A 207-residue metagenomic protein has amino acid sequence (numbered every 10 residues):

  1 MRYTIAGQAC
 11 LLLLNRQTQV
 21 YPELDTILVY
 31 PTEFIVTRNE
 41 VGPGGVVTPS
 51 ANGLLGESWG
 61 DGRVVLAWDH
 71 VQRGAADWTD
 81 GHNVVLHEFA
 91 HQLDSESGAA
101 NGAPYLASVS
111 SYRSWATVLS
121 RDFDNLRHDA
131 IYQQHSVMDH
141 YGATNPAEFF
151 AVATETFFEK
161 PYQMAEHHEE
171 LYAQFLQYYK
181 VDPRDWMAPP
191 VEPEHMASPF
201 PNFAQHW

Functional and structural regions predicted by a protein language model:
M1-A9, V20-Y21: Peri-catalytic and regulatory segments of divalent metal-dependent proteins
T4, T26-L28: Short, conserved beta-strand segments within well-ordered enzyme catalytic domains that often line or immediately flank
A6-N15, T32-T79, E96-W207: Metalloprotease/metallohydrolase-associated module, dominated by Zn2+-dependent proteases
R16-D25, N39: Conserved alpha-helical segments that form or flank metal/cofactor-binding pockets of metalloenzymes
V29-P31, V85: Extended hydrophobic/aromatic-rich secondary-structure runs
G81-V84, E88-S97: Catalytic glutamate of the conserved HExxH
